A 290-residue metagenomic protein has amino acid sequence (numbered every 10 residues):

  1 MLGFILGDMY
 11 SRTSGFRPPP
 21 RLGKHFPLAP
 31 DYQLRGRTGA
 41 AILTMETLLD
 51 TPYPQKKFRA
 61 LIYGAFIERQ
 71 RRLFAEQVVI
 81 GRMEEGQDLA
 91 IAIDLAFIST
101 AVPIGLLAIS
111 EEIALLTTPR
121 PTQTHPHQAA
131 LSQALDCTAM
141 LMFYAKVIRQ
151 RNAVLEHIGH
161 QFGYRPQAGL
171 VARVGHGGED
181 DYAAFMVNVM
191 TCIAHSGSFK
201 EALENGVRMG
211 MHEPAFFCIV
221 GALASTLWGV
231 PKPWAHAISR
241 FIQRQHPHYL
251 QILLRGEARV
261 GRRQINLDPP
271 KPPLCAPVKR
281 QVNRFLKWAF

Functional and structural regions predicted by a protein language model:
M1-F290: Structured, active/binding-site neighborhoods that engage oxygen-rich ligands
